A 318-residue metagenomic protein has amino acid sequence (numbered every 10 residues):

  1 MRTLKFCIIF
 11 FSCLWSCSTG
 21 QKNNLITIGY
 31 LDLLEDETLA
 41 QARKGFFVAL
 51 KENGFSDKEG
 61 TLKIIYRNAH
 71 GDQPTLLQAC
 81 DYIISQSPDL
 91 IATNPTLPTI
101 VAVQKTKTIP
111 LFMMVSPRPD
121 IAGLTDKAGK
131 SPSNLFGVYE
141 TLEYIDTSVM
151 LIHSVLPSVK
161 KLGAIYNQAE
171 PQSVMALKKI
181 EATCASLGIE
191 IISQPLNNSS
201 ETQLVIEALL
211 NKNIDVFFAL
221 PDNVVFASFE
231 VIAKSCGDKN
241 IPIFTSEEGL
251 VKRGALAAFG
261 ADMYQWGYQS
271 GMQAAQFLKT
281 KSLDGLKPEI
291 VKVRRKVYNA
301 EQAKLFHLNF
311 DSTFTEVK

Functional and structural regions predicted by a protein language model:
R2-I9: Sec-dependent signal peptide recognition, specifically the positively charged N-region followed immediately by
C17-K318: Short hydrophobic alpha-helices and adjacent helix-cap/hinge residues
